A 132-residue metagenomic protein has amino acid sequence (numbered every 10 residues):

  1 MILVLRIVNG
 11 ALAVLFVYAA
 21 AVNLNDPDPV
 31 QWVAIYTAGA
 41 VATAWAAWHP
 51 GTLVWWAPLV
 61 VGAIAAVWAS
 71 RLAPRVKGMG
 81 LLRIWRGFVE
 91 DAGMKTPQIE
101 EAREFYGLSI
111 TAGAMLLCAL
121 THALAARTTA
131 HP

Functional and structural regions predicted by a protein language model:
I2-P132: Domain-scale activation on soluble regions of proteins
